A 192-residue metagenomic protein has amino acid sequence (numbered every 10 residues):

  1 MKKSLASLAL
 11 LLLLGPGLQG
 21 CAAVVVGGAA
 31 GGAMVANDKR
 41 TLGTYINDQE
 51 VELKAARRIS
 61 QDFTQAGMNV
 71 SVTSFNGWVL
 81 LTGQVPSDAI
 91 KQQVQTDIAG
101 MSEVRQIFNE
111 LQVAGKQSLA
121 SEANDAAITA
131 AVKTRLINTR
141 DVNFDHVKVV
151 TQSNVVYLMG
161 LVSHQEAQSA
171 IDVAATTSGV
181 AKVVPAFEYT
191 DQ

Functional and structural regions predicted by a protein language model:
K2-S7, L12-G15, G20-Q192: N-terminal targeting leaders
